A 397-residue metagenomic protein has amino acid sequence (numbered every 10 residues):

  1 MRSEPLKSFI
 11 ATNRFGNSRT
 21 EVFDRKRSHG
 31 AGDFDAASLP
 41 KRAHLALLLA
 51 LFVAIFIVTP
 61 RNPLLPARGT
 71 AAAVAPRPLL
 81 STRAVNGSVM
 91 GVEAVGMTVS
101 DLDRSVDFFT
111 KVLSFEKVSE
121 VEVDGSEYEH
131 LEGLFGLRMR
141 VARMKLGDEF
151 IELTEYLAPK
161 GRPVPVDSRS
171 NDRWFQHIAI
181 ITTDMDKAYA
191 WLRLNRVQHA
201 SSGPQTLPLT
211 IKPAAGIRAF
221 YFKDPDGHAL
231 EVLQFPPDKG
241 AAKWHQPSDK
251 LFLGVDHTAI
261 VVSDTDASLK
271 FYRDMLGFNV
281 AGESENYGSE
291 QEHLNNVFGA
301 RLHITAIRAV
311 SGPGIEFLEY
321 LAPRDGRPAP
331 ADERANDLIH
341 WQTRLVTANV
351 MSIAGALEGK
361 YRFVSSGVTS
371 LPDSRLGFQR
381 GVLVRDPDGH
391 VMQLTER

Functional and structural regions predicted by a protein language model:
D35-A46: Bacterial N-terminal signal peptides that target proteins for export
A46-I57: Bacterial N-terminal signal peptides
F56-P78: Signal peptide processing junction and immediate N-terminal pro/mature segment of secreted/exported proteins
M90, T98-D103, E116-D124, L146-F150 (+6 more regions): Vicinal oxygen chelate
V123-E149, Y287-P313: C-terminal "cap" of GNAT-fold acetyltransferases
T154-Y156, F220-H245: Short, structured interface segments
F235-D266: Surface-exposed beta-loop interaction hotspot
